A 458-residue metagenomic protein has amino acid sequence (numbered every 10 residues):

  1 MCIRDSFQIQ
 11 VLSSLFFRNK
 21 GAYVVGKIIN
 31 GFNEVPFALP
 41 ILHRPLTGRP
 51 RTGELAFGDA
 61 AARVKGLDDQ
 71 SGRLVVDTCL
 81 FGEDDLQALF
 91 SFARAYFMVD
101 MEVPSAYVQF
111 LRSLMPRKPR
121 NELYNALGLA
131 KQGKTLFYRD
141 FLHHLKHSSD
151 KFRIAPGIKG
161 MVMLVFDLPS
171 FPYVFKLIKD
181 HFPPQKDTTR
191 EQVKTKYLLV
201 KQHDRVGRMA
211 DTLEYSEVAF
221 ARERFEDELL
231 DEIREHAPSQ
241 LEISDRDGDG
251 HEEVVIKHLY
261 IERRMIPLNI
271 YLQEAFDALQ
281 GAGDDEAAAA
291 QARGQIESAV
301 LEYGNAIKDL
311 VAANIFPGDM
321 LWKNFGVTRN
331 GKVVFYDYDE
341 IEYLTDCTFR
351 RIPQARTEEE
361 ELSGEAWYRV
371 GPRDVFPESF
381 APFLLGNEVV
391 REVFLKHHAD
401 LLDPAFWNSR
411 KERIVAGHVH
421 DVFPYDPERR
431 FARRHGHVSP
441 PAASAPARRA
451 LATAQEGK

Functional and structural regions predicted by a protein language model:
M1-D5: Conserved small/polar residues in nucleotide/adenosyl-binding loops
F7-A290, S298, E302, A312 (+1 more regions): Conserved ATP-binding subdomain of kinase catalytic cores across diverse folds
Y197-E214, T348-G386: Active-site-adjacent segment of 2-oxoglutarate/Fe(II) JmjC oxygenases
F316-V370: Catalytic activation segment of kinase domains across protein kinase-like and atypical kinase folds
G364-G457: Helical subdomain adjoining the active site within ATP-dependent kinase catalytic cores
